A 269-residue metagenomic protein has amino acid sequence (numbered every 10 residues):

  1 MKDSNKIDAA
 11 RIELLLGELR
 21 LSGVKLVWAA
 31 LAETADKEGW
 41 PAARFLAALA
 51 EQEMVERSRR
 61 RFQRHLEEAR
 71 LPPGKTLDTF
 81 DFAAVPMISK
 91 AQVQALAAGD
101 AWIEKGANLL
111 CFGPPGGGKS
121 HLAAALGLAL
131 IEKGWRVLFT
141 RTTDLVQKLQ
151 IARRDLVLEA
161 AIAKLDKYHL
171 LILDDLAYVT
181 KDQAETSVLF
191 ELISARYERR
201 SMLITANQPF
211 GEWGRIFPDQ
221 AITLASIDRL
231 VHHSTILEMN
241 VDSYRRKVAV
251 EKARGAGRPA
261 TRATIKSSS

Functional and structural regions predicted by a protein language model:
M1-A9, L21, D36: Intrinsically disordered, low-complexity N-terminal extensions of AAA+/P-loop NTPases that precede the structured
R11-L14, A30-T34, T79, N108-G113 (+1 more regions): Short hinge/gating elements
E13, G17, L21-P73: Interdomain "pre-motor" coupling segment immediately N-terminal to P-loop NTPase/helicase cores
L21, E33-D36, E51-V55, V85 (+3 more regions): Non-catalytic alpha-helical coupling and interface elements of nucleotide-dependent molecular machines and regulators
A47-I103, S243-A256: AAA+ P-loop ATPase motor domain of ring mechanoenzymes
A48, Q52, A125-A129, E191 (+1 more regions): Short, residue-level hotspots on alpha-helical faces of the histone-fold and other alpha-helical interaction modules
I88-K167, I216-F217: Conserved P-loop
R136, T140, D144-K167, L173-S269: Replace "adjacent to P-loop NTPase cores in ATP/GTP-dependent enzymes" with "adjacent to NTP-binding cores
